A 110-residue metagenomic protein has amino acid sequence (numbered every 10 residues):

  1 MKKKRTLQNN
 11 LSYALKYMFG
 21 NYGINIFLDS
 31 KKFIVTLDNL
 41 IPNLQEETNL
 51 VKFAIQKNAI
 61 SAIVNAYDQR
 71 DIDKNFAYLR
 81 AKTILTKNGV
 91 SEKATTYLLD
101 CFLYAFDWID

Functional and structural regions predicted by a protein language model:
M1-D110: Charged, amphipathic alpha-helical regulatory modules used for macromolecular assembly or allosteric control
